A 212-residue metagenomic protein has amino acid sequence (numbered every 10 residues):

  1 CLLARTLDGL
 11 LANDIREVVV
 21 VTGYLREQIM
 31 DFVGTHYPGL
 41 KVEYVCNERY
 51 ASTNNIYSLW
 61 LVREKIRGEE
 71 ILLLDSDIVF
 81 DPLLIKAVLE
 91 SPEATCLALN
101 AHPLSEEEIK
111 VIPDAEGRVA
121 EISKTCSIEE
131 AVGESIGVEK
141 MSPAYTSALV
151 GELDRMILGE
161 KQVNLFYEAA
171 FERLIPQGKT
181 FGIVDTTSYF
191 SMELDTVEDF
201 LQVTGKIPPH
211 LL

Functional and structural regions predicted by a protein language model:
L2-E70, K161: Conserved N-terminal catalytic core of the sugar/cofactor nucleotidyltransferase
R5, Q28, L61, A87 (+3 more regions): Alpha-helical elements of Rossmann-like donor-binding domains used by nucleotide-donor carbohydrate transfer enzymes
A12, E129-A131, I183: Short, flexible turn/loop "capping" segments at secondary-structure junctions
N13, Y37-G39, G68, E90-P92 (+2 more regions): Short, well-ordered coil/turn elements that cap or connect secondary structure elements
G39-I109: Conserved beta-loop-beta/alpha segment of the NTase-like Rossmann-fold superfamily that binds/positions NTPs
K41-E43, R118, T180-G182: Conserved beta-strand segments of alpha/beta enzyme cores
D81-I157: Conserved core of the sugar-phosphate nucleotidyltransferase
E134-L212: Conserved alpha/beta core of the MobA/IspD/sugar-nucleotide pyrophosphorylase nucleotidyltransferase superfamily
